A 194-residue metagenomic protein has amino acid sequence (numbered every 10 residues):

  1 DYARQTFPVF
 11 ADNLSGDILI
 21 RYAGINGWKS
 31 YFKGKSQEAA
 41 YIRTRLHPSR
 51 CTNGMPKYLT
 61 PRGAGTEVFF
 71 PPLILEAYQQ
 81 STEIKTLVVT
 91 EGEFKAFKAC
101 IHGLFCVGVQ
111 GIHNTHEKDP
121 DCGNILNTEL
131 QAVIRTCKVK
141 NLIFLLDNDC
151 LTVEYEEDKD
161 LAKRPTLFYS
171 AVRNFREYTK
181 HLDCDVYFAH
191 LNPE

Functional and structural regions predicted by a protein language model:
D1-I18, E177-H181, D185-Y187, P193-E194: Short, small/acidic-rich helices and loops at N termini and domain boundaries of DNA replication/processing enzymes
Y2-K140, E156: Phosphate-handling DNA/RNA-contact segment within nucleic-acid enzymes
R21-A23, G111, L145-D149, L191-P193: Short loop/turn segments at strand-loop or loop-helix junctions that form parts of catalytic or ligand-binding pockets
Y78, I134, F175-L182: Hydrophobic, Leu/Ile/Phe/Ala-enriched alpha-helical segments that form helix-helix packing faces
L87-V89, C137-T166, A189-H190: Acidic beta-strand-to-loop metal/phosphate-binding motif
C106-V107, L142, C184-Y187: Hydrophobic anchor at the start of a short beta-strand that flanks the dinucleotide cofactor-binding loop
G123-L130, E157-Y178: Well-ordered, non-membrane alpha-helical segments in soluble/globular domains
